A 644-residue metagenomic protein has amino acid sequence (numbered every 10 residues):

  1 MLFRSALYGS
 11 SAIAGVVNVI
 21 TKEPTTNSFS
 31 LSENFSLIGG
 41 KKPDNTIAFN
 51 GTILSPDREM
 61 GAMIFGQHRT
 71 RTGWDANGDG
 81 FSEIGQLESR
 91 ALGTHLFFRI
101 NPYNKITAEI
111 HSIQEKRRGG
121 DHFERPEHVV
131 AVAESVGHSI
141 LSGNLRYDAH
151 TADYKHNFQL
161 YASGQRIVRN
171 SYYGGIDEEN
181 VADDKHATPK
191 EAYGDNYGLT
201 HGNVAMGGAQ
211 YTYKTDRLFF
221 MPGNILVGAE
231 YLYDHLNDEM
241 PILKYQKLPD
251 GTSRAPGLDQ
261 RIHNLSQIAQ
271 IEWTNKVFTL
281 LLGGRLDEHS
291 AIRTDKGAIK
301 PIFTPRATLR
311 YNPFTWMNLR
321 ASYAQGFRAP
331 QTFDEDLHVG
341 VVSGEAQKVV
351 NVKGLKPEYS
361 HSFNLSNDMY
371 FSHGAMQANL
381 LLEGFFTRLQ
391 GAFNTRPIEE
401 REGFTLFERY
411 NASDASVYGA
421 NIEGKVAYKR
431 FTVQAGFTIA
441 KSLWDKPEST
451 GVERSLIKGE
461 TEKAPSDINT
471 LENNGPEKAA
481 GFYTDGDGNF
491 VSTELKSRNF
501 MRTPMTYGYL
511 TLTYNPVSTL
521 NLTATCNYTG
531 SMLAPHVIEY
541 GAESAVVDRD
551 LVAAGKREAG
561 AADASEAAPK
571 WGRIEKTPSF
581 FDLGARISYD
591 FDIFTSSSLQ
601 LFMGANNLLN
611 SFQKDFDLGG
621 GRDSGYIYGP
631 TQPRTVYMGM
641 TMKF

Functional and structural regions predicted by a protein language model:
M1, A12-N34, N45-F49, Q347: N-terminal periplasmic accessory domains that precede and gate Gram-negative outer-membrane beta-barrel machines
T26, S32-N34, G40, N50-S135: Periplasmic-side early beta-strands and strand-to-turn transitions of outer-membrane beta-barrels
F49, N157-G175, R320, G354-E408 (+1 more regions): Membrane-embedded beta-barrel scaffold of Gram-negative outer-membrane proteins
R99-E115, V136-K296, A378-G384, A427 (+2 more regions): Face-selective signature of the C-terminal outer-membrane beta-barrel domain
N101, P222-L226, E230-L232, A255-R388 (+3 more regions): Structural signature of Gram-negative outer-membrane beta-barrels, strongest in the C-terminal barrel of TonB-dependent
K116-R118, H122-R125, I242, S290 (+6 more regions): Surface-exposed extracellular loop regions of Gram-negative outer-membrane beta-barrel proteins, predominantly
T274-V277, N379, G384-R388, E408-E539: Gram-negative outer-membrane beta-barrel transporters
Q390, Y528-A553, E558-D563, Y589-F644: C-terminal beta-signal and adjacent terminal beta-strands/loops of Gram-negative outer-membrane beta-barrel proteins
